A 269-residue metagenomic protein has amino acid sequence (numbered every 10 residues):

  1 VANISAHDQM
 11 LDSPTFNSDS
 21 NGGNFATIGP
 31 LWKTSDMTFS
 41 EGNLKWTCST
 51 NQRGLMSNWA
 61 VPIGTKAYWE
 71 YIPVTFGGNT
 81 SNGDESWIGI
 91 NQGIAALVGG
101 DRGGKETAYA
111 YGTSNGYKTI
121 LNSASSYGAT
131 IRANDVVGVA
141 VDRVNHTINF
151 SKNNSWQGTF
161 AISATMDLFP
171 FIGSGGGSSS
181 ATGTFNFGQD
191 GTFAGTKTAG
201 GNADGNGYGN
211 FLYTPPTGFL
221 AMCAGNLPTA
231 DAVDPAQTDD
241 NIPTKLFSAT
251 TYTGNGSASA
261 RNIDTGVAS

Functional and structural regions predicted by a protein language model:
V1-S269: PRY/SPRY (B30.2) beta-sandwich protein-interaction domains and their adjacent Ser/Pro/Gly-rich low-complexity linkers
